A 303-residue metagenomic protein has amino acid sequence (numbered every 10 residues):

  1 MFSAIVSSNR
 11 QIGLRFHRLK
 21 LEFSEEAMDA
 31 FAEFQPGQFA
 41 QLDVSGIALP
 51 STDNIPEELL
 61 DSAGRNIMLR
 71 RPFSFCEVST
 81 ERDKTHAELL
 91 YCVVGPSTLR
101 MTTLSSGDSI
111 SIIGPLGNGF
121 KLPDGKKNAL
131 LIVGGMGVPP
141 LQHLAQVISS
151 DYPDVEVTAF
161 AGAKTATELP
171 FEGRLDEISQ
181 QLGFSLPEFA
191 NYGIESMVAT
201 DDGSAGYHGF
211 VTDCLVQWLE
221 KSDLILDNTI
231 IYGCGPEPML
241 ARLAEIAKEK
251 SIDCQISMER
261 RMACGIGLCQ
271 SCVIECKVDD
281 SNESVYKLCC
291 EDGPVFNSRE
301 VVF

Functional and structural regions predicted by a protein language model:
F2-S106: Ferredoxin-reductase
G13, S79-R82, G117, G203 (+2 more regions): Residue-level detector of flexible, active-site-proximal loop/helix-junction positions within diverse enzyme catalytic
L14-F16, E33-P36, P123-G125, I266-G267 (+1 more regions): Short glycine/proline-enriched turns and hinge-like loops at secondary-structure junctions
P96-E259: FNR/FR-type flavoprotein reductase catalytic core
P140-H143, E237-P238, E259-V295: Local cysteine-cluster metal-coordination motifs and their immediate loop/turn environment, predominantly Fe-S cluster
G293-F303: A charged, well-structured terminal subsegment
